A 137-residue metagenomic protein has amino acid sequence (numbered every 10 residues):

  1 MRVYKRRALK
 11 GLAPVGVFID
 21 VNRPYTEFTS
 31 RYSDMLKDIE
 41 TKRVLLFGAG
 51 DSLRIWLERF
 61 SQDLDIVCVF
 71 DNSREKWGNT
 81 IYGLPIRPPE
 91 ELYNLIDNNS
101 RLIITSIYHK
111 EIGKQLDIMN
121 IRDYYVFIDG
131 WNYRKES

Functional and structural regions predicted by a protein language model:
M1-S137: Hydrophobic, well-ordered beta-alpha structural blocks that scaffold small-molecule cofactor pockets
